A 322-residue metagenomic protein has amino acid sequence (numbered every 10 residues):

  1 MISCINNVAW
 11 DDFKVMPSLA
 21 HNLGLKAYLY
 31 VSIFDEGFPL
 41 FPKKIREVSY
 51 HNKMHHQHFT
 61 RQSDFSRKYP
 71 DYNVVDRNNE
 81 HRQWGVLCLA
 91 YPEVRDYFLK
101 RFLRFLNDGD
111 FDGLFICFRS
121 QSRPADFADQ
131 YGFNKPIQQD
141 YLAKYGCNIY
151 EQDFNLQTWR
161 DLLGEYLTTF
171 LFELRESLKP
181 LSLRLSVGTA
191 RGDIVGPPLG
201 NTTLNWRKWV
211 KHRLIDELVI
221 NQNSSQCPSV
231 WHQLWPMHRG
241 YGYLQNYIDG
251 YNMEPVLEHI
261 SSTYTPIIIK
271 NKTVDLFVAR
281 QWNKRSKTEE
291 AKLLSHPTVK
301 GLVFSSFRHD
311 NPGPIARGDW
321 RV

Functional and structural regions predicted by a protein language model:
M1-I5, F118-I137, S229-M237, Y247: Glycine-rich, proline-tolerant flexible connector loops at the mouths of alpha/beta enzymes
M1-S32, N155-L178, W235-G242, I248 (+2 more regions): Aromatic-lined substrate-binding rim segments of carbohydrate-active enzymes
S18, L29, F34-R104, D108: Active-site-adjacent "subsite" loops/lids of carbohydrate-active enzymes
A20, F98, F105, L114 (+4 more regions): Conserved, mostly hydrophobic/aromatic
L25-F38, F115-S122, T158-T202, K272-R285: Aromatic-lined carbohydrate-recognition surfaces of secreted/lumenal glycan-active proteins
E36-I45, Y91, D108-Q157: Active-site-proximal loop/short-helix segments that contain or immediately flank catalytic acid/base residue(s)
G85-A90, Y145-E165, G192-V195: Surface-exposed cleft-lining segments at the edges of enzyme active sites
W206-V210, L214-Q233, M237-V322: Substrate-binding cleft of secreted/luminal carbohydrate-active enzymes
